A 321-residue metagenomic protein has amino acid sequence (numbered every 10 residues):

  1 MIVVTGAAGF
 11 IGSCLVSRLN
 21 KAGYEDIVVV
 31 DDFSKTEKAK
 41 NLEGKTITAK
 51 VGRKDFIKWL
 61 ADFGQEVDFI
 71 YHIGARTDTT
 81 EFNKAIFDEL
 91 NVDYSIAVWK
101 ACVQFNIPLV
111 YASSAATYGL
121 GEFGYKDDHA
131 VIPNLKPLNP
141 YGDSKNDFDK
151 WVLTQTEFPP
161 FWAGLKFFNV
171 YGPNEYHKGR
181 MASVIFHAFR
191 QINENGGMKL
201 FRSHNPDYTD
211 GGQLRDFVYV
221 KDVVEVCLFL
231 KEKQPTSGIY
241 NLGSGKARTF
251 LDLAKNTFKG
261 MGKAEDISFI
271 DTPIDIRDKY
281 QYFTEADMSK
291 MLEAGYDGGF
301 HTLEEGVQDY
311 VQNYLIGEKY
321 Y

Functional and structural regions predicted by a protein language model:
I2-A22: N-terminal Rossmann NAD(P)H-binding glycine-rich loop of SDR-like oxidoreductase domains
G44, R53-L90: NAD(P)H-binding glycine-rich loop region in Rossmannoid oxidoreductase-like domains and their noncatalytic homologs
E89, D93-A97, Q104, T117-G164 (+3 more regions): Catalytic helix-loop patch of NAD(P)-dependent Rossmann-fold dehydrogenases
N146, F158-P159, V170-F186, E194 (+6 more regions): Glycine/proline-rich active-site loop of Rossmann-fold NAD(P)-dependent oxidoreductases
S203-D210, I239-Y240, A254, G262-F283: C-terminal "lid/loop" region of Rossmann-like NAD(P)-dependent oxidoreductases
V220, I274-D297: Conserved C-terminal active-site "lid" loop/helix of NAD(P)H-dependent oxidoreductases that clamps the redox cofactor
V223, C227, L242, L253 (+2 more regions): Non-catalytic, hydrophobic alpha-helical segments
M288, T302-Y321: Amphipathic terminal alpha-helices
